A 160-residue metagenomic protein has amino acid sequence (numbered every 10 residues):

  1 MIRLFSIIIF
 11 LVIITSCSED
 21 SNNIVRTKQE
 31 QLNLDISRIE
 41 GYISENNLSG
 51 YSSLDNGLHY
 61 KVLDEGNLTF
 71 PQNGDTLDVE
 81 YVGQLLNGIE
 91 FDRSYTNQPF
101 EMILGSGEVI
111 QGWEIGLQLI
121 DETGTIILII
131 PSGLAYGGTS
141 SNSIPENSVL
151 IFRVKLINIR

Functional and structural regions predicted by a protein language model:
M1-F10: Sec-dependent signal peptide recognition, specifically the positively charged N-region followed immediately by
V12-S16: C-terminal motif of bacterial Sec signal peptides marking the signal peptidase cleavage site
C17-R160: Cross-family detector of peptidyl-prolyl cis-trans isomerase
